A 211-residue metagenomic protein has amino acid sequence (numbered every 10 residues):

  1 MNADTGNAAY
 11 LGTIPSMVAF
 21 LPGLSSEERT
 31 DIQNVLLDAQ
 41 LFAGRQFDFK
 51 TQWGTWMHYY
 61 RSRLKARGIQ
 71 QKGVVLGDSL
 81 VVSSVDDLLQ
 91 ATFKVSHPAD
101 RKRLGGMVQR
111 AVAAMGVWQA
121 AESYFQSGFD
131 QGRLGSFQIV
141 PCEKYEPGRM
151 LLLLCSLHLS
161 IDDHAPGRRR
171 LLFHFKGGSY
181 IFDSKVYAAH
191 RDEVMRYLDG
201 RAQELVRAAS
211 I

Functional and structural regions predicted by a protein language model:
M1-S83, L88-L89, A114-I211: C-terminal assembly and membrane-engagement modules of membrane-active proteins
L89-T92, S96, D100-G116: Membrane-active amphipathic alpha-helices enriched in small hydrophobic residues
